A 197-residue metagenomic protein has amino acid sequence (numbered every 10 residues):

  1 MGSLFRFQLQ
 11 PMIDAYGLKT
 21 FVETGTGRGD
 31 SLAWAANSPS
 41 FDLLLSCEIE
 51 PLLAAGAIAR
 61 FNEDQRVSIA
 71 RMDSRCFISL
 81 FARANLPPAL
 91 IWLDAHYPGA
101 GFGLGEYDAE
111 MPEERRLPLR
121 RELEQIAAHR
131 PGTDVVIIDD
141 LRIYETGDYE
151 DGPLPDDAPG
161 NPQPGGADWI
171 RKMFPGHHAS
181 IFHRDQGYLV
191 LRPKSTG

Functional and structural regions predicted by a protein language model:
M1-L90, H96-G197: A short alpha-helical cap/connector motif
